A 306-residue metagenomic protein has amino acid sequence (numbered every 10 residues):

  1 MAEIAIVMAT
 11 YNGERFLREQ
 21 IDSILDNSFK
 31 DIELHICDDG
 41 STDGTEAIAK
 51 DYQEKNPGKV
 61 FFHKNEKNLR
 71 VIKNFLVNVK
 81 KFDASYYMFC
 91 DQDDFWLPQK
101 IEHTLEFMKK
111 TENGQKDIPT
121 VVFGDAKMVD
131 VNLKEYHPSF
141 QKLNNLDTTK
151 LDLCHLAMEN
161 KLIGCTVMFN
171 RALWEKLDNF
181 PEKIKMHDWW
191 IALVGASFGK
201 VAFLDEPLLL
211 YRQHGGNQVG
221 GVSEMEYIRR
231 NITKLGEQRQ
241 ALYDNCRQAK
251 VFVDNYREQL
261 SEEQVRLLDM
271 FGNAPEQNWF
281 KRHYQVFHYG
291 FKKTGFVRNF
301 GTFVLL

Functional and structural regions predicted by a protein language model:
M1-E224: Nucleotide-sugar donor-binding/catalytic module of glycosyltransferases that assemble extracellular/cell-envelope
A157, R212-L306: C-terminal subregions of glycosyltransferases and related glycan-biosynthesis enzymes
